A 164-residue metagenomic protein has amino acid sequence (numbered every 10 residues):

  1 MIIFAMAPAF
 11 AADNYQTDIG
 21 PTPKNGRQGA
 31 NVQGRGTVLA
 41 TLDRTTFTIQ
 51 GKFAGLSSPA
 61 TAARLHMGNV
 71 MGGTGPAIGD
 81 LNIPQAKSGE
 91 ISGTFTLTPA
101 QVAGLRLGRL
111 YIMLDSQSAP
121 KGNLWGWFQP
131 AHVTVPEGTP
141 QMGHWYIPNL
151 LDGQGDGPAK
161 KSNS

Functional and structural regions predicted by a protein language model:
M6-P8: N-terminal signal peptide c-region/cleavage motif recognized by signal peptidases
F10-A63, M67-S164: Metal-centered catalytic cores of metalloenzymes
